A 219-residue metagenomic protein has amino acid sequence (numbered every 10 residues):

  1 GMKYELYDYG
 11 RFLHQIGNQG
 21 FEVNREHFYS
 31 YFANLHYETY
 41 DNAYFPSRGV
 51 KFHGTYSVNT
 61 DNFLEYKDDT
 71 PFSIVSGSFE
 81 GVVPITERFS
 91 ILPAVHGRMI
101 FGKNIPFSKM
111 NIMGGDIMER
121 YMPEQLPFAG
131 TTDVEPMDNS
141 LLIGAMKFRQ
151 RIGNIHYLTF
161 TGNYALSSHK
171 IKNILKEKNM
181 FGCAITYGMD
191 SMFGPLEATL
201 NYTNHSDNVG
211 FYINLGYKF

Functional and structural regions predicted by a protein language model:
G1-L6, V50-T60, P93-M99, F148 (+4 more regions): Transmembrane beta-barrel strands of outer-membrane/channel proteins
L6-F12, D41-A43, T60-L64, I85 (+5 more regions): Gram-negative outer-membrane beta-barrel proteins
Y9-F21, V50, G54-T60, E119-A129 (+3 more regions): Flexible, solvent-exposed coil segments and beta strand-coil junctions, predominantly the extracellular/periplasmic
I16-E22, N59-K67, G130-D133, H169-N173 (+1 more regions): Extracellular loop and loop/strand-boundary signature of outer-membrane beta-barrel proteins
F21-H27, Y66-F72, V134-D138, I174-N179 (+1 more regions): Replace "Gram-negative outer membrane beta-barrel proteins" with "bacterial and organellar outer membrane beta-barrel
F28, G49, T86-S90, G153-Y157 (+2 more regions): Strand-connecting loop/turn motifs
Y31-H36, N42-I152: C-terminal outer-membrane beta-barrel translocator/porin domains of Gram-negative envelope proteins and their
F32, Y187-G194, A198, N208-F219: Outer-membrane beta-barrel "beta-signal"
